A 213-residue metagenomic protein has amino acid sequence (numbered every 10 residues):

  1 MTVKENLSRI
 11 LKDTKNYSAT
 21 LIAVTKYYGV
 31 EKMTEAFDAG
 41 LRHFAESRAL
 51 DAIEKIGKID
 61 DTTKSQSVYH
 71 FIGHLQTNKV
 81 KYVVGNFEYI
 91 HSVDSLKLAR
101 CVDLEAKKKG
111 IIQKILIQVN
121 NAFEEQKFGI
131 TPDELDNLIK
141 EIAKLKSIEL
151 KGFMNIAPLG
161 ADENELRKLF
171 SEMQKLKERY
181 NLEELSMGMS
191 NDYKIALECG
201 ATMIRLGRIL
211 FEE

Functional and structural regions predicted by a protein language model:
M1-N191, L197-C199, F211: Conserved alpha/beta-domain cores
T202-M203: Divalent-metal-activated hydrolytic enzyme cores
R208: Glycine/alanine-rich phosphate-binding loops at beta-alpha junctions
